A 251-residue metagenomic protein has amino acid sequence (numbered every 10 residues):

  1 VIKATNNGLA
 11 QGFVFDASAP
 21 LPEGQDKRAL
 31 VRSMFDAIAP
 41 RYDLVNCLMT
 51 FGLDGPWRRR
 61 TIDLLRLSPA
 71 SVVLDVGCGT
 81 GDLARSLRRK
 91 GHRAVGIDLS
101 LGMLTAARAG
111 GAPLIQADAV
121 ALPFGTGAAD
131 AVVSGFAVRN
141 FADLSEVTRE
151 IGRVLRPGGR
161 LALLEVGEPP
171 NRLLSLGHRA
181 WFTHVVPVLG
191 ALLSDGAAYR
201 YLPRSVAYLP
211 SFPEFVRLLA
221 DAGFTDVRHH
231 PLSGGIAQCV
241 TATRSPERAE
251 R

Functional and structural regions predicted by a protein language model:
I2-R41, W181: N-terminal, positively charged/glycine-rich alpha-helical extensions of SAM-dependent methyltransferases
R41, F51-S71: Conserved alpha-helix/loop element of class I SAM-dependent methyltransferases that forms part of the SAM/SAH-binding
Y42, V132-V133: Hydrophobic beta-strand segment of the Class I
V72-L122: Class I SAM-dependent methyltransferase SAM/SAH-binding core
V120-A131: A short acidic, Gly/Pro-enriched loop at the edge of an enzyme's catalytic core that lines a small-molecule cofactor
S145-R160: A short glycine-rich, Lys/Arg-flanked "PGG" loop and its adjoining helix->strand segment in the class I
L164-L218, A222, R228: C-terminal alpha-helical "lid/dimerization" subdomain adjacent to the S-adenosyl-L-methionine
T225, P231-R251: Core SAM-dependent methyltransferase catalytic element
